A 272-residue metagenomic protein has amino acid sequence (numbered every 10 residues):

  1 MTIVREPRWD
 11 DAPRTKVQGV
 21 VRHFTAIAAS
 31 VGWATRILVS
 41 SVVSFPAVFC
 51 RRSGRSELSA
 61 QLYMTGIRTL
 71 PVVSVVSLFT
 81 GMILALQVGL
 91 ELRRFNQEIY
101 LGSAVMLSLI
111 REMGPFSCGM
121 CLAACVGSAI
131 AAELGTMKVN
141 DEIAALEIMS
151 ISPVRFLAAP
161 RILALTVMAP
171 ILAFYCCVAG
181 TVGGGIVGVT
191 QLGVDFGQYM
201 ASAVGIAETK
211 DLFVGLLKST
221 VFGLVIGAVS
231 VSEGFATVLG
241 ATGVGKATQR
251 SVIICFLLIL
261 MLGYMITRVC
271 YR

Functional and structural regions predicted by a protein language model:
W9-L58, E233-T237: Short, membrane-interfacial amphipathic segments enriched in basic
R52, Q61-S117: Active-site cofactor/substrate anionic-group-binding motifs, chiefly glycine- and Lys/Arg-rich phosphate-binding loops
G66, L70, S74, M113 (+4 more regions): Selective transmembrane-helix segments that form parts of the transport pathway or gating/packing helices in multipass
V75-M82, T166, P170, F174 (+7 more regions): Generic alpha-helical transmembrane segments of integral inner-membrane proteins, especially permease/transport modules
Q87-I110, V178-T220, A228-T248, V269-R272: Membrane-interfacial helix-loop-helix connectors in multipass membrane proteins
L101-A144, L172, V229: Hydrophobic alpha-helical transmembrane segments of multi-pass membrane transport proteins
L134-A159, A241-V244: Short cytoplasmic-facing helical segments at TM-TM junctions of multi-pass membrane proteins
V244, R250-T267: Final/C-terminal transmembrane alpha-helix of multipass membrane proteins
